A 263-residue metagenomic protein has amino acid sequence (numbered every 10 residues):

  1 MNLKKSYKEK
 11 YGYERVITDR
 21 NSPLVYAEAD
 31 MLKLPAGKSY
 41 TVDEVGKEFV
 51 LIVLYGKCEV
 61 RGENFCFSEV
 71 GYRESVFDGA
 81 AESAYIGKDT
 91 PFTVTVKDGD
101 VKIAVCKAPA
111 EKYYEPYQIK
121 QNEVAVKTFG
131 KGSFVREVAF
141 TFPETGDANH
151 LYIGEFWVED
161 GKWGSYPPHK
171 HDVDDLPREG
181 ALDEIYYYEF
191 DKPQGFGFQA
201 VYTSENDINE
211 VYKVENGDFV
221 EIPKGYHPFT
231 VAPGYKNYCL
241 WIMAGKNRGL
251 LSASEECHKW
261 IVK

Functional and structural regions predicted by a protein language model:
E9-T41, E48, S133-E184: A short glycine-rich, His/Asp/Glu-containing loop-to-beta-strand
A29-K33, S83-Y85, V105, I153-W157 (+3 more regions): Conserved hydrophobic/aromatic beta-strand scaffold that supports enzyme active sites
D30-M31, A36-V96: Extended, compositionally biased flexible segments
V45-S68, D160-G161, D172-D218, T230 (+1 more regions): Glycine- and acidic-residue-biased ligand/ion/polar-headgroup-sensing regions
F77-K97, A108, K213-G234: Conserved metal-binding segment of the jelly-roll/cupin
K88, V96, V105-P109, F142 (+4 more regions): Short, structured patches in soluble enzyme cores that scaffold and shape functional sites
D100-F140, L240-K263: Double-stranded beta-helix
D207-K263: C-terminal appended segment following the main domain
